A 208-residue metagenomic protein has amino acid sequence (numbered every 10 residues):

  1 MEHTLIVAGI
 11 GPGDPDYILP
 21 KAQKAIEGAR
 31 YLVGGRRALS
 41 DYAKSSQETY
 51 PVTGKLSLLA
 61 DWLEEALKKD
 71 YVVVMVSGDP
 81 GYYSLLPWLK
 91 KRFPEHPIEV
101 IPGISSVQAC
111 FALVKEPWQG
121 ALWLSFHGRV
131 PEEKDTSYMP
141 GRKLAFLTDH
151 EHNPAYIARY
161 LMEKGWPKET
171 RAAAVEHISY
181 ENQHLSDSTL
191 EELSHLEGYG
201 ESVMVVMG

Functional and structural regions predicted by a protein language model:
M1-I101, Q108-A109: Class I S-adenosyl-L-methionine
E2-V7, P20, Y71-V72, P140-G208: A contiguous loop/helix-start segment that scaffolds small-molecule binding in enzyme catalytic cores
A25-G28, F93, Y138-M139, E163-K168: Short, conserved loop/helix-junction motifs that constitute active-site signature segments in enzyme catalytic cores
A29-L32, A66-K69, V114-P117, Y160-P167: Change "in soluble alpha/beta enzymes" to "in soluble alpha/beta proteins
A43, E132-K134, A155, Q183: Generic domain-boundary/flexible-linker signal
E48-K55, E95-I101, W118-S125, G165-A173: Short hydrophobic/aromatic-enriched beta-strand-loop microsegments
K55-A60, S106, R129-E132, S179-N182: A short acidic, often aromatic-flanked loop/helix-cap motif at beta-alpha or helix-coil junctions that lines enzyme
G81-R142, H195, Y199: Class I SAM-dependent methyltransferase SAM-binding "motif I" and its flanking Rossmann-like core
